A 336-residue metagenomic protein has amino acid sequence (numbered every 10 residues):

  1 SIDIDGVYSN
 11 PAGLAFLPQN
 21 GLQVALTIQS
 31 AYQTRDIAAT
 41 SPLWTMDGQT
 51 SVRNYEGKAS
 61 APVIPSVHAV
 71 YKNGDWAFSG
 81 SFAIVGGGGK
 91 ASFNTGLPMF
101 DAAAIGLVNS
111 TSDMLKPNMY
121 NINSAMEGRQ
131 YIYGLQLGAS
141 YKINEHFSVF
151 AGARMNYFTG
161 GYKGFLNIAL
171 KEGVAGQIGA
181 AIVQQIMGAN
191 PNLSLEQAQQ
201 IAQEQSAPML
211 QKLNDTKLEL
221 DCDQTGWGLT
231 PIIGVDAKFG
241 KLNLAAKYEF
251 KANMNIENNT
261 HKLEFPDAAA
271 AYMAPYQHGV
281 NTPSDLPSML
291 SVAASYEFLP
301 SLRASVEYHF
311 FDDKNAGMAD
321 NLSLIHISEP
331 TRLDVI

Functional and structural regions predicted by a protein language model:
S1-K90: N-terminal, post-signal peptide beta-strand-biased segments of exported outer-membrane/organellar beta-barrel and other
I2, Q19, P62-P65, V70-L324 (+2 more regions): Outer-membrane beta-barrel porins/channels
I336: Substrate-binding/gating loop at the entrance of the active-site cleft, primarily in PLP-dependent aminotransferase-like
